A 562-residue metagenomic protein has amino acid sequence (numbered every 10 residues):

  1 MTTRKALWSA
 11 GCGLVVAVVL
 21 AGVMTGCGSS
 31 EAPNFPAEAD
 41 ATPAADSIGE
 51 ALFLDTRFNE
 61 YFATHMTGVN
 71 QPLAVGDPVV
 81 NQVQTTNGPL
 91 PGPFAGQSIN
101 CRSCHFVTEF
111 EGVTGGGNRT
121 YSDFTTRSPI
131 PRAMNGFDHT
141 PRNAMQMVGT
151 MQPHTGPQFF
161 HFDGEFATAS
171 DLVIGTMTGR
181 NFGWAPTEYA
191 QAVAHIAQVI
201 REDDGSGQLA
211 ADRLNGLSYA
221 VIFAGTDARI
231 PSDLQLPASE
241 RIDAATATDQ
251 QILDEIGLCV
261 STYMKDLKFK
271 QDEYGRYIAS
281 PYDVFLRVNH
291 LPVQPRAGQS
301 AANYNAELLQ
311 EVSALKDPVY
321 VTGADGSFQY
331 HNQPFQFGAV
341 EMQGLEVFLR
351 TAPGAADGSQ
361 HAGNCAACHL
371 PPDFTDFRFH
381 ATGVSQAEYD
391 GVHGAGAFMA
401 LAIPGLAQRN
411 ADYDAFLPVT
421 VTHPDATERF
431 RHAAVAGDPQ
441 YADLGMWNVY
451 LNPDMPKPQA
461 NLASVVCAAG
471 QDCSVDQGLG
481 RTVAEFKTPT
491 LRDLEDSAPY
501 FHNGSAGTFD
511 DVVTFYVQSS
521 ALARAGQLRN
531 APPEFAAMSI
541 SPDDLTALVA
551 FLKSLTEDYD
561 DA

Functional and structural regions predicted by a protein language model:
T2-L14: Bacterial N-terminal signal peptides that target proteins for export
K5, G22, C27-A562: Periplasmic c-type cytochrome electron-transfer domains
G11-V23: Bacterial N-terminal signal peptides
